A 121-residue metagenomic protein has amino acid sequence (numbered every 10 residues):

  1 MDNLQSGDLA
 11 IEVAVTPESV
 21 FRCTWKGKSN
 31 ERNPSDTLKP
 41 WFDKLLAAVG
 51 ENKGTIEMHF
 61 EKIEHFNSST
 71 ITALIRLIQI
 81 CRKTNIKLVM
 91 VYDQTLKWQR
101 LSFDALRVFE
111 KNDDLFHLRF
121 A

Functional and structural regions predicted by a protein language model:
M1-I63, R76-A121: STAS-like cytosolic regulatory interaction modules
